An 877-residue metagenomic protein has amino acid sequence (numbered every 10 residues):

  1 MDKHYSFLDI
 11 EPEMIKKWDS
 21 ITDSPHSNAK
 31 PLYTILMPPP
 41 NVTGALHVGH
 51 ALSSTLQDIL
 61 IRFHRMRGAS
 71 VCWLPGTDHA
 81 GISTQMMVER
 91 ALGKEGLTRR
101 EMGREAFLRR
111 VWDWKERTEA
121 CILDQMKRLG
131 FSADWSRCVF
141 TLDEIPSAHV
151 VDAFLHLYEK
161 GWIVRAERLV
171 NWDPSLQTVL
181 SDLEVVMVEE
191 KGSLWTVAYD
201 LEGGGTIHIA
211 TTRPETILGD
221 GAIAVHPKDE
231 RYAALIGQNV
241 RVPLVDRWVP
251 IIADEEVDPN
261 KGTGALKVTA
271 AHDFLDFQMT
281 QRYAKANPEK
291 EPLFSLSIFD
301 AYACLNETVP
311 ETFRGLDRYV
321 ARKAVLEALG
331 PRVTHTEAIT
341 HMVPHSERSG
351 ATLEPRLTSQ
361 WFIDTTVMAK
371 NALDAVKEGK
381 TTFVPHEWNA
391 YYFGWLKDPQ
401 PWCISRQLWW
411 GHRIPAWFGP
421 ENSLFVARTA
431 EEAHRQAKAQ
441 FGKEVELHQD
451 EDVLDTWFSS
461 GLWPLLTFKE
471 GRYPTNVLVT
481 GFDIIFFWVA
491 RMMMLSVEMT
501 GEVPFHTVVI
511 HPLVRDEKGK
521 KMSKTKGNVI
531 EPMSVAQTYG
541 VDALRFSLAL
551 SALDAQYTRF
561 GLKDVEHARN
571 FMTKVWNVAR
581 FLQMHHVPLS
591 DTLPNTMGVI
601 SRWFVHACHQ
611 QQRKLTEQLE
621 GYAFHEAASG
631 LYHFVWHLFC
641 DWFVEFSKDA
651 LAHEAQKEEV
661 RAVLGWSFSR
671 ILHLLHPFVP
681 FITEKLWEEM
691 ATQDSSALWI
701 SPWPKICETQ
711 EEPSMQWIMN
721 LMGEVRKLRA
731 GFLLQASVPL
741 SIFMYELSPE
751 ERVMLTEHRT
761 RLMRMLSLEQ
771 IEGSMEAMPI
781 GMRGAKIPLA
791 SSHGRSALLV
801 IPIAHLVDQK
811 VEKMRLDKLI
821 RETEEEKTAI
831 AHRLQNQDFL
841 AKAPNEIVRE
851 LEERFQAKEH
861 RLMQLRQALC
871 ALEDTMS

Functional and structural regions predicted by a protein language model:
M1-V48, V71, E347, H386 (+1 more regions): Non-catalytic terminal extensions that flank enzyme cores
K3-I15, R128, S132-A133, V139 (+9 more regions): NTP-handling and nucleic-acid-processing catalytic cores
S27-V88, V150, I209-T212, T216 (+3 more regions): N-terminal catalytic cores of NTP/NDP-binding nucleotidyl/phosphoryl-transfer enzymes
A29-K30, I35-M37, R67-T77, E95-L176 (+22 more regions): Conserved alpha/beta enzyme-core scaffolds, especially Rossmann-like or related mixed alpha/beta domains that build
D78, P174, L180-V186, F418 (+5 more regions): Acidic, turn-prone loop/beta-hairpin segments
V188, V268-A271, E354, V445-D452 (+5 more regions): Conserved phosphate-binding loops in nucleotide/dinucleotide-binding enzymes
E347-S349, A390, L513-K518, M522-M597 (+4 more regions): Catalytic adenosine-cofactor/nucleotide-binding cores of aminoacyl-tRNA synthetases and other
E566, M690-S877: C-terminal low-complexity, glycine/proline- and small-hydrophobic-enriched intrinsically disordered tails that act as
